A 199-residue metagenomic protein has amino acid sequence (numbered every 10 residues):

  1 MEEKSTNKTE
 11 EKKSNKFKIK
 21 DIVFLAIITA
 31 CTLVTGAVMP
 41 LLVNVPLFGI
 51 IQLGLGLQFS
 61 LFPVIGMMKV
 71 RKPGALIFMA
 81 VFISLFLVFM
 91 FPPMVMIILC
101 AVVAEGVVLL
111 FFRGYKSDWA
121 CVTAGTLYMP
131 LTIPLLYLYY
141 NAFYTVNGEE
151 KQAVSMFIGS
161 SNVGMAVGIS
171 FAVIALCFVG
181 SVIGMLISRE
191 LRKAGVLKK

Functional and structural regions predicted by a protein language model:
E2, E10-G74: Hydrophobic transmembrane alpha-helices
E2-E10, R189-K199: Short, charged juxtamembrane terminal tails flanking transmembrane helices
I19-I28, I51, L55, G74-M79 (+6 more regions): Alpha-helical transmembrane segments of integral membrane proteins
A26, A30, V34, V38 (+5 more regions): Generic alpha-helical transmembrane segments of integral inner-membrane proteins, especially permease/transport modules
I27-T29, V34, L99-Y137, S181 (+1 more regions): Short helix-perturbing small/polar motifs within transmembrane alpha-helices
M39-L47, V70, G74, M90 (+5 more regions): Membrane-interfacial segments
I50-V107: Alpha-helical membrane segments and adjacent membrane-interface helices in multi-pass membrane proteins
A120-L197: Membrane-embedded alpha-helical hairpins and interfacial helices in multi-pass inner-membrane proteins
